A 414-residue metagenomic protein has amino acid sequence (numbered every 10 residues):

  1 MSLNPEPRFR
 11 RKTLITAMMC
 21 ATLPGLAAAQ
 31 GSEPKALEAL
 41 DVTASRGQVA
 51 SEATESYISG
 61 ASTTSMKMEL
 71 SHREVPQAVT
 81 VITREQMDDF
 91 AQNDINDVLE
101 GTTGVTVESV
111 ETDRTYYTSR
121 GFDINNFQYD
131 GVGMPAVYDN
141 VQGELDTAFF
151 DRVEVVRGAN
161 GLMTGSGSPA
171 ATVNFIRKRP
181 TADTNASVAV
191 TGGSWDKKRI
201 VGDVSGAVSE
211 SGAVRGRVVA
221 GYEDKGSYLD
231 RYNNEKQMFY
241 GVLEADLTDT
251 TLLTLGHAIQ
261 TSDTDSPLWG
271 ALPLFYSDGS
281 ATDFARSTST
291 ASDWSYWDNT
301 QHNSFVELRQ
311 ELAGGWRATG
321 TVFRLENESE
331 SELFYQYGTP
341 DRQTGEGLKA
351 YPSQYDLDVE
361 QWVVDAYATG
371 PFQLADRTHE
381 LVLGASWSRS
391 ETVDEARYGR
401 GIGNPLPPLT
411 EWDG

Functional and structural regions predicted by a protein language model:
M1-F90, N96-G104: N-terminal Sec signal peptide and the immediately downstream disordered periplasmic leader that contains the TonB box
V79, M87, V98-L99, V153-G158 (+2 more regions): Non-catalytic regulatory/gating segments with a bias toward low-complexity or hydrophobic composition
V107, Y116, V132-R157, F175-R177: Short acidic/polar hinge/loop motifs at secondary-structure boundaries that mediate gating or recognition
T118, Q128, N185-A189, R215-R217 (+3 more regions): Residue-level detector of the transmembrane beta-barrel scaffold of outer-membrane proteins
A136, A148-D151, L162-G241, L247-T251 (+1 more regions): Outer-membrane beta-barrel translocator/receptor signature
V188-G192, V218-D224, L255-I259, G320-R324 (+1 more regions): Transmembrane beta-barrel strands of outer-membrane/channel proteins
S209-S211, D246-T250, A313-G315, T369 (+1 more regions): Outer-membrane beta-barrel channels and translocator barrels
E223-S227, Y240-E311, R324-V359, I402-G414: Acidic/polar loop-and-plug regions of large Gram-negative outer-membrane beta-barrel proteins
